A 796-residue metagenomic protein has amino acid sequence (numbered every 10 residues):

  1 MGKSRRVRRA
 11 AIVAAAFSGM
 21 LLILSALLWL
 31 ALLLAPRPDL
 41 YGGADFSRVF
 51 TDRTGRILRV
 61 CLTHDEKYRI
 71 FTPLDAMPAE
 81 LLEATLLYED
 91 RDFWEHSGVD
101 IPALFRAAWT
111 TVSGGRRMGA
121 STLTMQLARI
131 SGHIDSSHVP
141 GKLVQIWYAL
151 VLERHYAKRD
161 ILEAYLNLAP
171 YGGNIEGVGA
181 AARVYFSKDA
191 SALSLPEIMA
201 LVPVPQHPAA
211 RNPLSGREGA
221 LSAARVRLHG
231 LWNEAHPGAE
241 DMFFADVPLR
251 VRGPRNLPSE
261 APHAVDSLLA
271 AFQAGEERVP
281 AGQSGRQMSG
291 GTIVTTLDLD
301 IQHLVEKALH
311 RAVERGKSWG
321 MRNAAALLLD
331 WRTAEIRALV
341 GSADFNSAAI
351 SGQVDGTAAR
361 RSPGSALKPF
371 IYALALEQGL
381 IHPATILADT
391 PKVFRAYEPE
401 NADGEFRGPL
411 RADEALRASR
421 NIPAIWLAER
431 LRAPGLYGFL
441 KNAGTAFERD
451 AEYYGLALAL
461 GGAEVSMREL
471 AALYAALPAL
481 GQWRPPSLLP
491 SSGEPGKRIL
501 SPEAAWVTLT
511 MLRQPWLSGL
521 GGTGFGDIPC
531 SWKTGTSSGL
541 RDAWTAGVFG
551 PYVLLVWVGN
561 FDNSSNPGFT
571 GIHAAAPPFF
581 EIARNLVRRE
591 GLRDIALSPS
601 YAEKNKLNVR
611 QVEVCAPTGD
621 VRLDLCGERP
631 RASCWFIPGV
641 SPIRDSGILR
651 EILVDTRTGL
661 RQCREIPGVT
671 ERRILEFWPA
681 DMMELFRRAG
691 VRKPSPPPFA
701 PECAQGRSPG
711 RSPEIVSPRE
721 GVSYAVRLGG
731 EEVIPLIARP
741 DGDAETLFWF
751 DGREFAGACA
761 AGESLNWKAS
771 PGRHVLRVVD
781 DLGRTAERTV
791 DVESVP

Functional and structural regions predicted by a protein language model:
M1-G2, T51, H236, M242-E260 (+2 more regions): Soluble, non-transmembrane domains of envelope/secretory-pathway proteins that act on or interact with carbohydrate
G2-R53, D92, V112: N-terminal type II signal-anchor transmembrane helix that functions as the membrane-insertion/stop-transfer segment
L24-L28, R116-H303, E400, K441-A446 (+4 more regions): Non-catalytic, structured segments within soluble enzyme domains
R56-I70, A180, A271-S289, L299-D413 (+5 more regions): Short pre-catalytic segments that frame enzyme active sites
P73-L123, E176-F186, S191-L193, I198: Flexible, acidic/glycine-enriched loop-and-adjacent beta/alpha segments that face the extracytoplasmic/periplasmic side
A79-E80, H96-G114, M242-N256, T296-D300 (+1 more regions): Acidic helix-start/capping segments at beta-turn-to-alpha-helix junctions
T110-S137, R252-Q273, I381-L436, A479 (+1 more regions): Conserved catalytic neighborhood of penicillin-recognizing serine enzymes
T295-S318, L328-D330, L339-S342, N346-G356 (+2 more regions): A penicillin-recognizing enzyme superfamily signal
